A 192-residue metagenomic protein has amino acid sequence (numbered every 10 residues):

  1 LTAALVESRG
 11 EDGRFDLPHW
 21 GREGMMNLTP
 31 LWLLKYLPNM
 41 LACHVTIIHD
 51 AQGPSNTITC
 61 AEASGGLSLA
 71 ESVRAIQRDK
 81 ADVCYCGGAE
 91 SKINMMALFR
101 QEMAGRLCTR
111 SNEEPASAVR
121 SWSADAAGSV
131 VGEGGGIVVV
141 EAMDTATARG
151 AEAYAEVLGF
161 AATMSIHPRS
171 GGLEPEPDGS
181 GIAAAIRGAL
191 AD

Functional and structural regions predicted by a protein language model:
L1, L69, N94-R100, A151 (+1 more regions): Short acidic, glycine/serine/threonine-rich loops at helix termini
L1-H49, G53-N56, C60, A89-L98 (+1 more regions): Conserved beta-ketoacyl condensing-enzyme motif
A4-S8, A75-Q77, M103-R106, L158-G159 (+1 more regions): Short, low-complexity, polar/charged sequence segments that are solvent-exposed and flexible
L5-M26, A70, R74, A89-T147: Glycine-/small-residue-rich "gating" segment that lines the acyl/pantetheine channel and substrate pocket
Y36, A63, E176, S180: Conserved phosphate-coordination/catalytic loops
P38-L41, T46-H49, S55-E90, S129-A151: Active-site-proximal alpha-helical scaffold in enzymes
N112-D192: Condensing-enzyme catalytic core mediating Claisen C-C bond formation in acyl metabolism
